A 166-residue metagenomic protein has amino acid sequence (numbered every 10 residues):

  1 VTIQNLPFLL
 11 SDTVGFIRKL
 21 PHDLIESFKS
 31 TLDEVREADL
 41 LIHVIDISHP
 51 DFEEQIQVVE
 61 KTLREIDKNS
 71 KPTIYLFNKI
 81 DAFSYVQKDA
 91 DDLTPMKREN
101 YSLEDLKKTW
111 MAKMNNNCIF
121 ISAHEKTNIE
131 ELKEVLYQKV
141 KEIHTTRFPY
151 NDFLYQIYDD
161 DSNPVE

Functional and structural regions predicted by a protein language model:
V1, L24-T31, M96-E104: Short, functional N-terminal and low-complexity linear motifs
V1-T2, W110: Replace "in large, NTP-powered and nucleic-acid-processing enzymes" with "in large, NTP-powered factors and other
T2-F28, I47-P50: Switch II (G3) loop of P-loop NTPases
I3-P7, S11, R36-A38, K68-K71 (+1 more regions): Short loop/turn elements that form and flank the Walker-type P-loop nucleotide-binding site in RecA-like NTPase cores
L10, V44, L76: Generic enzyme active-site microenvironment
D23-H49, K61-K68, S122: Inter-motif core of Ras-like GTPase G domains
P50, E54, V58-E166: C-terminal-of-GTPase-core extension/linker across diverse P-loop GTPases
